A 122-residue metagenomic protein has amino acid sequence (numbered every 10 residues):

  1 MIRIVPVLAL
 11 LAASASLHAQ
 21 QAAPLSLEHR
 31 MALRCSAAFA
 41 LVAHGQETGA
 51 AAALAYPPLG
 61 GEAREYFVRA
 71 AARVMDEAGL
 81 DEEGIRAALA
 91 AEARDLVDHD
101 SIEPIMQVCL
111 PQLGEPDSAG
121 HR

Functional and structural regions predicted by a protein language model:
I4-A13: Sec-dependent N-terminal signal peptides
V7, V42-A43, P116: Generic hydrophobic alpha-helical segments
A13-A19: N-terminal signal peptide c-region/cleavage motif recognized by signal peptidases
Q20-L25, M31, T48, I85-A87 (+2 more regions): Transition segments tied to proteolytic processing and entry into folded domains
P24-E77: Short N-proximal segments of mature Sec-exported proteins
L54-R122: Compact alpha-helical subdomains of small soluble proteins
